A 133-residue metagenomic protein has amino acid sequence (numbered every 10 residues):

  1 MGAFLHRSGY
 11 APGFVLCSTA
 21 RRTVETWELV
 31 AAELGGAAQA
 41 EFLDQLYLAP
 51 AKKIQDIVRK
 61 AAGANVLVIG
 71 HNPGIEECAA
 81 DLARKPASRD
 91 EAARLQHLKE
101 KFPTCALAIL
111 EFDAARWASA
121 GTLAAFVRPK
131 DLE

Functional and structural regions predicted by a protein language model:
M1-K53, V58-A61, R84-R89, F102-C105 (+1 more regions): Active-site-proximal alpha-helix that buttresses catalytic centers in soluble enzyme cores
G63-G70: Generic beta-sheet signal
C78: Residues that scaffold the ATP/ADP-binding catalytic core of kinase and kinase-like folds
A83, A87-T122, P129: Domain-level recognition of soluble alpha/beta enzyme cores, biased toward histidine phosphatases/phosphomutases
V127-E133: An exposure/low-complexity boundary signal
